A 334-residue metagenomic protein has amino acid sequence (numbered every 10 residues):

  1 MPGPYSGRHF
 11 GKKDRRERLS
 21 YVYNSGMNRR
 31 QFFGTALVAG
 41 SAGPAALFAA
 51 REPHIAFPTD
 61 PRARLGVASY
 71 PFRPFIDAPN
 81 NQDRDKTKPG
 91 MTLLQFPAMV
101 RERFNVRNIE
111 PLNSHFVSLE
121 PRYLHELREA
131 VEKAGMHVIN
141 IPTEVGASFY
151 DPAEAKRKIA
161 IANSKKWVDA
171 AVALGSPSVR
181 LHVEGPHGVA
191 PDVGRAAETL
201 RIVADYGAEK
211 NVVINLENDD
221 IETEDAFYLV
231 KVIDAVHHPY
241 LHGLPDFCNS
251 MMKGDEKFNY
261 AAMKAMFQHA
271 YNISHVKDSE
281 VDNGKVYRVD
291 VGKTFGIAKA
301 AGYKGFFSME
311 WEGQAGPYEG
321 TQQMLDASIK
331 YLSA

Functional and structural regions predicted by a protein language model:
F10-K12, S20-M27: Secretory targeting signals
Y23-A173, P191-G194, R201, A208 (+7 more regions): N-terminal pre-domain/capping segments
I109-N113, I214-N218, S308: Short catalytic-loop micro-motif centered on adjacent basic/acidic residues
A171-A190, K210-D219: Active-site groove signature of glycoside hydrolases
G207-Y240, M252: Basic- and aromatic-lined ligand-binding clefts that recognize polyanionic substrates
M252-S308: Glycoside hydrolase catalytic-domain groove-lining segments
